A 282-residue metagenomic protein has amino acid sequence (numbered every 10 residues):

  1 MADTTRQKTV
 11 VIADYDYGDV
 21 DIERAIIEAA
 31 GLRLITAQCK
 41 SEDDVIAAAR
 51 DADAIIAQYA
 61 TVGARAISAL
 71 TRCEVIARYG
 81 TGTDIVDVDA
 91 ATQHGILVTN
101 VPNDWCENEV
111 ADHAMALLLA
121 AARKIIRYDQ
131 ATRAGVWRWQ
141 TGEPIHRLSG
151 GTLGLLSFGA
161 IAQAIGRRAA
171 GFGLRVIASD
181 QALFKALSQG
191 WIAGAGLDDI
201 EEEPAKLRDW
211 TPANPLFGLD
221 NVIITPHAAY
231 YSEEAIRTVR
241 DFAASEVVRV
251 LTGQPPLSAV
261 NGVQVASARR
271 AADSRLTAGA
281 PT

Functional and structural regions predicted by a protein language model:
M1-A52, A268-T282: N-terminal glycine-/charge-rich "phosphate-binding" loop or analogous flexible N-terminal tail
T5-R6, D21, A29, V136 (+2 more regions): Rossmann-like dinucleotide/phosphate-binding beta-alpha-beta segment
V20-D21, C39-I46, A60-A64, I85 (+2 more regions): Structural motif corresponding to alpha-helix initiation and N-cap regions
L34-K40, A57-Q58, R133-T141, A182 (+1 more regions): Short gly/ser/thr-rich secondary-structure transition/capping motifs
A48-A49, I67-L70, L148, L216-F217: A short, aliphatic-rich alpha-helical micro-motif
D53-D129: Phosphate/diphosphate ligand-binding glycine-rich loop within oxidoreductases
T99, I177, Q181-T282: Rossmann-like dinucleotide-binding domain for NAD(H)/NADP(H)
A111-Q130, R167-L174, D241-Q254: Oxidoreductase and adenylate-handling cofactor-binding alpha/beta cores
